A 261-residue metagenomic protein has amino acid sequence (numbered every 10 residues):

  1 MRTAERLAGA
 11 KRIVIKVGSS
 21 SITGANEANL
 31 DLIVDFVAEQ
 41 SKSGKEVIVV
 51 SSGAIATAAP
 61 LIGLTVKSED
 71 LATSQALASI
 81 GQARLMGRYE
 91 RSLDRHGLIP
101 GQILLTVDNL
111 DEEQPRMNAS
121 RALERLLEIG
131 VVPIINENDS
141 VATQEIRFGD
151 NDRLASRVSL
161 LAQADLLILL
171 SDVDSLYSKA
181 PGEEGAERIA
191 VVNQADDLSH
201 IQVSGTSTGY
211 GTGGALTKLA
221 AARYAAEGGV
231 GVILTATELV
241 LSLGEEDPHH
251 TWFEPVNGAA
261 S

Functional and structural regions predicted by a protein language model:
M1-I99, I103-S261: C-terminal catalytic "cap/lid" subdomain
